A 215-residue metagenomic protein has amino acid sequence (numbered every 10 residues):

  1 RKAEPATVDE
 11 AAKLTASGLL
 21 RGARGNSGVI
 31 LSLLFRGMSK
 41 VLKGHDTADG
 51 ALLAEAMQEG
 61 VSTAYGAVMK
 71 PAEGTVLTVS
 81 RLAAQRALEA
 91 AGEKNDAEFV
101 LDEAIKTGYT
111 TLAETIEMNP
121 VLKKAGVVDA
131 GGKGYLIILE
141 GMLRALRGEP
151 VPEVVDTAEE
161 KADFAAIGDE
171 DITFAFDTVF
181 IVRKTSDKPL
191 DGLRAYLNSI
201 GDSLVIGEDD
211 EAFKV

Functional and structural regions predicted by a protein language model:
R1-V215: N-terminal loops that bind phosphate or other acidic moieties and the adjacent beta-alpha structural core
